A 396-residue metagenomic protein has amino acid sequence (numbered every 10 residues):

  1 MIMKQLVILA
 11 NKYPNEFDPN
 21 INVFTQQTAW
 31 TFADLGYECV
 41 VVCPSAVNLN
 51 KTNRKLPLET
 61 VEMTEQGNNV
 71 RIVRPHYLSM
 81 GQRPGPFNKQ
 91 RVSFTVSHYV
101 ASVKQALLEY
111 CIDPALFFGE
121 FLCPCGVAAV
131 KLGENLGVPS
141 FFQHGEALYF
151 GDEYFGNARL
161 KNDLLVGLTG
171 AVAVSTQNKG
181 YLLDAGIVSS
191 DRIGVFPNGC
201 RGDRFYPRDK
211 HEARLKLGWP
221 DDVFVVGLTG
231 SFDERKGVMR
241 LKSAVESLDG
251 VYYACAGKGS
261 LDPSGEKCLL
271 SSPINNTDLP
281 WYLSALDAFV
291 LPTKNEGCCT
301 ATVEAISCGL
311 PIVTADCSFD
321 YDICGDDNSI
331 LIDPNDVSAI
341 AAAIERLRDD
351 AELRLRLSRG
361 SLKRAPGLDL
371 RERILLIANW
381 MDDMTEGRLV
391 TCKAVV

Functional and structural regions predicted by a protein language model:
M1-N68, E246: N-terminal subdomain of nucleotide-sugar transferases
K55-V61, Y206-W219: A short helix/loop element that forms part of the nucleotide-sugar donor recognition site in Leloir-type
D152-F155, L183-D184, C200-L215: Acidic anion/phosphate-binding donor-loop and adjacent secondary structure in glycosyltransferase catalytic cores
I274, W281-L286: Short alpha-helical donor nucleotide-sugar binding micro-motif in glycosyltransferases
K294: Aromatic "clamp/platform" in nucleotide-sugar-dependent glycosyltransferases that forms part of the donor/acceptor
P311-T314: Short hydrophobic beta-strand element within catalytic cores of glycosyltransferases and related nucleotide-activated
D326, I330-V337, R346-A351: Conserved acidic donor-binding segment of nucleotide-sugar-dependent glycosyltransferases
L353-G367: A short, well-ordered alpha-helix in the C-terminal region of glycosyltransferases
